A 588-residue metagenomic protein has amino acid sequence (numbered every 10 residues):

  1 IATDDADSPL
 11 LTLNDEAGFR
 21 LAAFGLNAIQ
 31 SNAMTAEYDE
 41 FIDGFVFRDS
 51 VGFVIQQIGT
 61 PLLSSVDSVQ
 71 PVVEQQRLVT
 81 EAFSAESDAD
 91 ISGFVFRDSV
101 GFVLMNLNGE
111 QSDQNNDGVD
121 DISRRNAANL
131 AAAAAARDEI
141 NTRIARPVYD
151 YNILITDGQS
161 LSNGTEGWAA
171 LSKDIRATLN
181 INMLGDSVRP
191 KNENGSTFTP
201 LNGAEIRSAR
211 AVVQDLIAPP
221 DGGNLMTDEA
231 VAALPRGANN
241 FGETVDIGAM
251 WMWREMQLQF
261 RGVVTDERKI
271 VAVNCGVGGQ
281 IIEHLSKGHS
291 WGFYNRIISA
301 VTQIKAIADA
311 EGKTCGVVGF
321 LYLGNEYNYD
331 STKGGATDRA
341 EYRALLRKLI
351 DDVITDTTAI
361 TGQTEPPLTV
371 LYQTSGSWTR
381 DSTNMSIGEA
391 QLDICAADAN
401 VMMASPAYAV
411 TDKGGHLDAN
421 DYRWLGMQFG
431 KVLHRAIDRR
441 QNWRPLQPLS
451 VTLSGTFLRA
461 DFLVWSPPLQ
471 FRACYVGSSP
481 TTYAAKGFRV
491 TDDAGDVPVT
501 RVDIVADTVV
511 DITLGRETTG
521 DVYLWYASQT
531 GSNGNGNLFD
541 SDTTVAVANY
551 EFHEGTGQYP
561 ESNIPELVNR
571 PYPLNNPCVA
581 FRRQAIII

Functional and structural regions predicted by a protein language model:
I1-R124: Parallel beta-helix/beta-solenoid repeats that form elongated, surface-exposed shafts/blades used for receptor binding
S112, G118-I588: Cell-envelope and extracellular/periplasmic
